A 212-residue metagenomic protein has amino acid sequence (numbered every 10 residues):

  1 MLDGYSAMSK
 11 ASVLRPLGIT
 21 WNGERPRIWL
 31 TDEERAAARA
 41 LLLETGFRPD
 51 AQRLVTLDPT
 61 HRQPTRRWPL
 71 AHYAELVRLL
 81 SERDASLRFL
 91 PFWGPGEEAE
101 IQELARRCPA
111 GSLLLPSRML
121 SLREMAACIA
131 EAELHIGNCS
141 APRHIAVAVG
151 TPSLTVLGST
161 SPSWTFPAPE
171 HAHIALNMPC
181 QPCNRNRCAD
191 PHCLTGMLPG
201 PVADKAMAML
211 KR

Functional and structural regions predicted by a protein language model:
M1-R212: Catalytic machinery of carbohydrate-active enzymes, primarily nucleotide-sugar-dependent glycosyltransferases
